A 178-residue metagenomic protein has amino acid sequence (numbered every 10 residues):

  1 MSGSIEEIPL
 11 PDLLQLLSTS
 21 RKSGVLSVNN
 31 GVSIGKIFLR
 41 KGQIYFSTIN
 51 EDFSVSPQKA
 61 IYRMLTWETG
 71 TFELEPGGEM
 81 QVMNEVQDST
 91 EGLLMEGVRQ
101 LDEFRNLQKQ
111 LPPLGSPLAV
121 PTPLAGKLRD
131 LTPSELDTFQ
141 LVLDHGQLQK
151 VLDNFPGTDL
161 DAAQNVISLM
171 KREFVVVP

Functional and structural regions predicted by a protein language model:
M1-P178: Acidic, Ser/Thr/Pro-enriched low-complexity segments and adjacent helix/loop capping patches that create flexible
